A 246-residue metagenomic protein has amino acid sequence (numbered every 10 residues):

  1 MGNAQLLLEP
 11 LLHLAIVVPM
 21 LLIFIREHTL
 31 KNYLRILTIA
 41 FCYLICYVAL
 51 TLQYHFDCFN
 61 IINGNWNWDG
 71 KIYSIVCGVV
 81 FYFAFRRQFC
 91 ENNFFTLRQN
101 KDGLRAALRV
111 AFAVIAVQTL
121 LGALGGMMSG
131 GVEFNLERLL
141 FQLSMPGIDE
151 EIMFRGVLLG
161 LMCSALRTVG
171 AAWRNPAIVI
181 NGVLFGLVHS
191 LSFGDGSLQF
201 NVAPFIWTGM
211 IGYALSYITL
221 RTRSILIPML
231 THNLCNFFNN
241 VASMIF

Functional and structural regions predicted by a protein language model:
M1-F89, F237-F246: N-terminal, membrane-interfacial amphipathic/helix-forming hydrophobic leader that caps and precedes the first
Q5-E9, R109, P176: Short, charge-rich, low-complexity alpha-helical interaction segments
A15-V18, Q118-M127, V132-F246: Transmembrane helix-loop-helix hairpins at the membrane interface of multi-pass integral membrane proteins
F24-L37, N92-D102, A165-W173: Membrane-interface helix-boundary motifs at transmembrane edges
Y33-A49, K101-I115, I178-V179: Transmembrane alpha-helical segments of multi-pass membrane proteins
L52-N63, N92, F154, T219-P228: A cytosolic-side transmembrane-helix exit/cap motif
F56-K71, V79-D149, C163-A165: Juxtamembrane helix-loop-helix connectors linking adjacent transmembrane helices in multi-pass membrane enzymes
